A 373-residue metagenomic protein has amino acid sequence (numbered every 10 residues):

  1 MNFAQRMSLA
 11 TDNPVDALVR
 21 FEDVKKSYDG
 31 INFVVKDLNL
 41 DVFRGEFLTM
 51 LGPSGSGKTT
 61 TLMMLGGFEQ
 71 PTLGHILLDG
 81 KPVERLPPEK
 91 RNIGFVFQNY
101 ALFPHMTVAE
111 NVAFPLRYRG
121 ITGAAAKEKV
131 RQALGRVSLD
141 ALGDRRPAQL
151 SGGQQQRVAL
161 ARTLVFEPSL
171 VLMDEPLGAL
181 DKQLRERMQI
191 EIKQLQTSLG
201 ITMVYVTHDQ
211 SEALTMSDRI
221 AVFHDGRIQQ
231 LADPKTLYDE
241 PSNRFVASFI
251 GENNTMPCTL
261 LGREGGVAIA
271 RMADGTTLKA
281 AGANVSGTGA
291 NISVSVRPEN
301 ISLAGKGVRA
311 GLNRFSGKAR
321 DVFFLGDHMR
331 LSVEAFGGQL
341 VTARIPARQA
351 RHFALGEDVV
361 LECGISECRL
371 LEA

Functional and structural regions predicted by a protein language model:
N2-R6, D239, M272-V322, A347 (+1 more regions): Glycine/charge-rich catalytic "coupling/switch" loops of P-loop NTPases
R20, D41, L77, V360-E362: ABC ATPase nucleotide-binding domain
F47, P88-F245: ABC ATPase nucleotide-binding domains
L51-P53: The feature captures the beta-strand-to-loop junction immediately N-terminal to the Walker
T59-L62, V158: ABC ATPase nucleotide-binding domain helices that frame the ATP-binding cleft
G66: Helix-to-loop junction immediately C-terminal to a conserved catalytic motif
G74-P82: Conserved ABC transporter NBD signature motif
